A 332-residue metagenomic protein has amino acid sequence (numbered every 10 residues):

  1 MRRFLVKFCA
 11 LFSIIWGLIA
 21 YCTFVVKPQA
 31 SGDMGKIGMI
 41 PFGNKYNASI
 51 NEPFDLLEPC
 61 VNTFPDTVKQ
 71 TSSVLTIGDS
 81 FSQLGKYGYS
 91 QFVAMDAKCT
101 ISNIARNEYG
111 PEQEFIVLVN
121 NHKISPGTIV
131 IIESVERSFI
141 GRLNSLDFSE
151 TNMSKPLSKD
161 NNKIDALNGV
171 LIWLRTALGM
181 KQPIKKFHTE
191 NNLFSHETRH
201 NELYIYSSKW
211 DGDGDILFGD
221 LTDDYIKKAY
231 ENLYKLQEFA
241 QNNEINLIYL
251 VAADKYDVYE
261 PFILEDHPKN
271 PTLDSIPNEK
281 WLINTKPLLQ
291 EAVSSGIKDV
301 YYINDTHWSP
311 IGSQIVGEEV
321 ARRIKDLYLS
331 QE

Functional and structural regions predicted by a protein language model:
M1-E332: Extracellular glycan-modifying ectodomains
